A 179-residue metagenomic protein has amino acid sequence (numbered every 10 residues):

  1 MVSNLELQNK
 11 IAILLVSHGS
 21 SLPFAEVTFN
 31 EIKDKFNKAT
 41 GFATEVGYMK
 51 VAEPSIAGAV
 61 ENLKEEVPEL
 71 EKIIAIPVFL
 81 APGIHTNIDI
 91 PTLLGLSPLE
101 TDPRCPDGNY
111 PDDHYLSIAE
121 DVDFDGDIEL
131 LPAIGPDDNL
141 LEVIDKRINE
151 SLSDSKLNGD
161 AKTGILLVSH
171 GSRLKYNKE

Functional and structural regions predicted by a protein language model:
M1-E179: Extended amphipathic ligand-handling, pore-lining, and cofactor/metal-binding catalytic surfaces
